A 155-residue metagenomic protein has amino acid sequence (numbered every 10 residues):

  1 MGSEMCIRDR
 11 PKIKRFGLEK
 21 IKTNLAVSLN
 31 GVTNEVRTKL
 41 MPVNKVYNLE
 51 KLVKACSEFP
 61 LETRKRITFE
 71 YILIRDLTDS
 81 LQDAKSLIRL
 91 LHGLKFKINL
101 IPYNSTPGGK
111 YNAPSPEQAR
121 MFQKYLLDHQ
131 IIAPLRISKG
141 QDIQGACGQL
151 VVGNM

Functional and structural regions predicted by a protein language model:
S3-H129, A133-P134: Conserved AdoMet/S-adenosylmethionine-binding subsite of the radical SAM
I137: Conserved histidine-centered catalytic loops in small-molecule metabolism enzymes
G140-M155: Radical SAM enzyme core and accessory elements
